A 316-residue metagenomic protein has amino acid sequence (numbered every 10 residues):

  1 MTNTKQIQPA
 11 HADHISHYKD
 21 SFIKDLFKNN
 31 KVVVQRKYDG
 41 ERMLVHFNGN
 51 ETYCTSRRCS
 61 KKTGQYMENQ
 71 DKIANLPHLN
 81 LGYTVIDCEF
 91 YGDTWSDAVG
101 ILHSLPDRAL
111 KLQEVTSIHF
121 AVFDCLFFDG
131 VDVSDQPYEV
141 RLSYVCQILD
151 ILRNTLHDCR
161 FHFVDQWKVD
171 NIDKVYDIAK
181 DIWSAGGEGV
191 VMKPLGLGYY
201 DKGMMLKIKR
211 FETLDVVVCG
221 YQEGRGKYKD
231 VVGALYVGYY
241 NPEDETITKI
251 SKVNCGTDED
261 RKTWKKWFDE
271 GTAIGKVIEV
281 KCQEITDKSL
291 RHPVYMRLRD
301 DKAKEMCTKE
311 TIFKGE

Functional and structural regions predicted by a protein language model:
T2-K61, L110, D150-K302: Nucleic-acid 5′ end/cap handling module spanning
D25-N154: Covalent nucleotidyltransferase
E305-M306: C-terminal region signature
F313-E316: Acidic, low-complexity intrinsically disordered tails
